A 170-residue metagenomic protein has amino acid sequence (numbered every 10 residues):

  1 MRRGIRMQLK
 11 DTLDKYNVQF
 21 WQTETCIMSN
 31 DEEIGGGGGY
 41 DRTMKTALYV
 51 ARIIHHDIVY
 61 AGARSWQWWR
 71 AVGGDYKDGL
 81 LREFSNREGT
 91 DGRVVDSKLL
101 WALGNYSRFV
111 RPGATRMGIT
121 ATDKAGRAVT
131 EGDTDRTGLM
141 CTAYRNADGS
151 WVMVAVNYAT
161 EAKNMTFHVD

Functional and structural regions predicted by a protein language model:
M1-E33: Glycoside hydrolase catalytic-domain groove-lining segments
M1-M7, N86, H168-D170: Proteins with a high burden of low-complexity, intrinsically disordered sequence enriched in S/T/G/P/A and R, requiring
R3-D11, L48-H56, T134-L139: Alpha-helical scaffolding within the catalytic cores of extracellular/periplasmic polymer-degrading hydrolases
L13-K15, V59-A61, V94, R145-A147: Extracellular/periplasmic catalytic domains that process cell-envelope and extracellular macromolecules
Y16-V18, G62, K163: Short glycine/proline-enriched coil/turn segments at helix->beta-strand junctions
F20-V110, M117-K124: Aromatic/acidic polysaccharide-binding cleft in carbohydrate-active enzymes
R108-P112, A159-A162: A short beta-turn/strand-edge loop motif at beta-sheet boundaries
D123-V169: Carbohydrate-binding surface patches
